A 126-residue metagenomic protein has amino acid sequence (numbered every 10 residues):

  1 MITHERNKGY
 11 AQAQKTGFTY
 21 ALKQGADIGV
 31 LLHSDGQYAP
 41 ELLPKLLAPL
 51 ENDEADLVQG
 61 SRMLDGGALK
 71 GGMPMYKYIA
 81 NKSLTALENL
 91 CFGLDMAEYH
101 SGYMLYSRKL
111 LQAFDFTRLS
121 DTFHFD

Functional and structural regions predicted by a protein language model:
H4-K23, I28, P40-D121: Acceptor/aglycone-binding surface of glycosyltransferases and processive sugar-polymer synthases
T122-D126: Acidic donor-binding loop at a coil-to-helix junction in glycosyltransferase catalytic cores that engages
